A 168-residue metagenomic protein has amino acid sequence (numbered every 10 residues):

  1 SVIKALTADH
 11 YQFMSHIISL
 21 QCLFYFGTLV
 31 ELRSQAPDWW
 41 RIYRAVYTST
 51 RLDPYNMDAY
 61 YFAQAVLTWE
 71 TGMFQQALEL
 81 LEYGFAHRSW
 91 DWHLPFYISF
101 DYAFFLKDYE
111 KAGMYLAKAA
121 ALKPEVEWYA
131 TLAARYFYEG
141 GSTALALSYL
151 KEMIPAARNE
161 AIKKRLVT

Functional and structural regions predicted by a protein language model:
V2-T7, Q35-D53, Q75-G84, R88: Amphipathic alpha-helices of TPR/Sel1-like and other helical repeat/solenoid scaffolds
H10-E31, L52-V66, S89-F104, V126-Y136 (+1 more regions): Amphipathic alpha-helical repeat scaffolds of TPR domains
L32, M73, D91, D108-Y109 (+3 more regions): Alpha-solenoid repeat scaffolds
D38-R41, T71-L80, L106-Y115, G141-S148: Structural signature of tandem alpha-helical TPR/SEL1-like repeats, specifically the intra-repeat loop/turn
T48-S49, G84, K118-A119, E152-A156: Canonical positions in the second alpha-helix
M57-E82: Surface-exposed, polar helix/loop patches in the mature regions of secreted/periplasmic/lumenal proteins that form
Y115-G140, Y149-K151: Alpha-helical protein-protein interaction scaffolds
F137-T168: Long, ordered, amphipathic alpha-helical scaffolds
